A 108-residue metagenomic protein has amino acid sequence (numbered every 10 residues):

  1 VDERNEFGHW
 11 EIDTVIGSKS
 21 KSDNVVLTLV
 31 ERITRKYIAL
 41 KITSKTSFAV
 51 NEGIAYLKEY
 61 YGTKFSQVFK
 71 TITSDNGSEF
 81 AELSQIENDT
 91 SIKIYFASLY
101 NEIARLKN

Functional and structural regions predicted by a protein language model:
V1-V26: Mobile-element integrase/transposase regions, centering on the N-terminal DNA-binding/Zn-coordinating module
D13, L29, R35, I54 (+1 more regions): Mobile genetic element proteins and their domesticated derivatives, centered on retroelements and DNA transposons
S18, A39-K64: Active-site beta-loop-alpha junctions of metal-dependent nucleic acid enzymes, especially the RNase H-like/DDE
S22-N24, R32-Y37: Coil-to-beta-strand transition motifs
R35-L40, F96: Short small-residue beta-strand/loop micro-motif enriched in glycine and branched aliphatics
Q67-F69: A general structural motif
S74-N76, A81-I86, F96-N108: RNase H-like two-metal-ion nuclease catalytic core shared by retroviral integrases and related mobile-element nucleases
D89-T90: Short, structured coil segments at secondary-structure junctions
